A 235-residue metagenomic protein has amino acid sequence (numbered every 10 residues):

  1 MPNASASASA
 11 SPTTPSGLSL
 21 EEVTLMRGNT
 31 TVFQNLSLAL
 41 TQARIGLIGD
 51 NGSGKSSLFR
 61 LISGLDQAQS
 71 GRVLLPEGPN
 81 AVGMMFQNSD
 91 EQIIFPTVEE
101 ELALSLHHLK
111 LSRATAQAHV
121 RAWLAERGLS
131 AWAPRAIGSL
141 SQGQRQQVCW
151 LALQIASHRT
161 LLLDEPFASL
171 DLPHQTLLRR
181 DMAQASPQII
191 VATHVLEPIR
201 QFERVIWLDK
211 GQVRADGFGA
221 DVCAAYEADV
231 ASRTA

Functional and structural regions predicted by a protein language model:
L18, V32-N35, L40: Conserved structural motif at the start of ABC-family nucleotide-binding domains
I48-D50: The feature captures the beta-strand-to-loop junction immediately N-terminal to the Walker
S63: Helix-to-loop junction immediately C-terminal to a conserved catalytic motif
A114-W132: Conserved ABC ATPase "signature" region
A136-L140: Conserved ABC ATPase signature
L161-E165, L170: Catalytic Walker B motif of ABC-type/P-loop ATPase nucleotide-binding domains
Q212-A235: Conserved beta-strand-loop-alpha-helix hinge in the C-terminal portion of ABC ATPase nucleotide-binding domains
